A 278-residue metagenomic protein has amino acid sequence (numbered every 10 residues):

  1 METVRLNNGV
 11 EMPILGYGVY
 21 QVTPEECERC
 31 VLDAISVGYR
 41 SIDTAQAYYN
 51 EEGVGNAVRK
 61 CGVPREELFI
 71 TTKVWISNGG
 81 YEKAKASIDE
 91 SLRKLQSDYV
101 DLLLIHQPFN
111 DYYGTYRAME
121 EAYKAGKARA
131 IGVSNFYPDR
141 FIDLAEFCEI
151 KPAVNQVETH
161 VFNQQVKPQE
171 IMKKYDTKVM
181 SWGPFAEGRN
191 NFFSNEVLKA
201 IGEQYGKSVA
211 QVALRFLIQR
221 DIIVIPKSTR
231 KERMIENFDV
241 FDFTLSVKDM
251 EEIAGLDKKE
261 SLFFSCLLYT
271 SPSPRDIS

Functional and structural regions predicted by a protein language model:
M1-L68, F185-A186, S271: N-terminal binding-site loop/beta-alpha segment at the start of enzyme catalytic domains that lines or forms
V22-E25, A45-G53, S77-E82, P108-Y113 (+2 more regions): Acidic-and-aromatic substrate-binding clefts and catalytic sites of carbohydrate-active enzymes
T23-D33, G80-K94: Short, acidic/polar
A57-P64, L92-Q96, A145-C148, K173-K174: Acidic (Asp/Glu)-rich catalytic clusters
E66-N78, D101-P108, N135: A short, structured active-site edge motif that brings together acidic residues
A84-L104, E121-A125, T177: CE4/NodB-like, metal-dependent polysaccharide N-deacetylase domain that modifies extracellular/periplasmic N-acetylated
Q107-S265: Beta/alpha (TIM)-barrel catalytic core signal, keyed to glycine-rich beta->alpha loops juxtaposed to Asp/Glu that bind
Y269-S278: Single conserved hydrophobic/aromatic residue that forms the stacking wall/gate of nucleotide- or nucleobase-binding
